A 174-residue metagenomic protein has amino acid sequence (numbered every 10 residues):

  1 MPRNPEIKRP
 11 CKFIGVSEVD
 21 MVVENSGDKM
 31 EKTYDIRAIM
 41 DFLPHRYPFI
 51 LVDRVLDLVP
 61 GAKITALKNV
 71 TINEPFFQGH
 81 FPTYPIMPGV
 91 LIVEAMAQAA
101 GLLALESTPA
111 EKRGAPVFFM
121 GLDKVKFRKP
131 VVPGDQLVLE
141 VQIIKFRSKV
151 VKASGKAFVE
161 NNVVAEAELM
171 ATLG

Functional and structural regions predicted by a protein language model:
N4, D20, N25-D28: Intrinsic-disorder-associated, low-complexity terminal segments enriched in Asp/Asn/His/Tyr and depleted of Lys/Arg
C11, E31-T33, A100-V138, V164-E166: Hydrophobic beta-strand-centered segment that forms part of the acyl-chain substrate-binding groove
C11-S17, E31, V131-D135, Q142-G174: HotDog/MaoC-like acyl-thioester-processing domains
I36-R46, R113-G114: Short aromatic-glycine motifs in intrinsically disordered, low-complexity regions
Y47-M87, I92: Catalytic strand-loop segment that frames the active site of acyl-thioester-processing enzymes
F49-L51, L137, V151: Hydrophobic core residues within well-ordered beta-strands of beta-rich domains
D53-L56, D123, R128, Q142-I144 (+1 more regions): Conserved positions in beta-strands of structured domains
V55, M87-E111: Active-site helix/loop of acyl-thioester processing domains in fatty-acid/polyketide metabolism, spanning hotdog-fold
